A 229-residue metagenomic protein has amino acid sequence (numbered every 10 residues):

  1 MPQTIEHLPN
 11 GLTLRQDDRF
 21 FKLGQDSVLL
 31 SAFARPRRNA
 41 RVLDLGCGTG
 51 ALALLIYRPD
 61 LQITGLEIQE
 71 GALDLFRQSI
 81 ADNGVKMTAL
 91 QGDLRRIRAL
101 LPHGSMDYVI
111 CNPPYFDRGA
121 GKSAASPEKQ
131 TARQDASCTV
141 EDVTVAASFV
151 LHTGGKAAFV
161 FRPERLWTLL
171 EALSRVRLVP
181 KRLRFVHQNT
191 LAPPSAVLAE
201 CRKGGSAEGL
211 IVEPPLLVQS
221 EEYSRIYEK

Functional and structural regions predicted by a protein language model:
Q3-R41, C47-Y57, I211-V212: SAM-dependent Rossmann-like transferase core, predominantly class I methyltransferases with a strong bias toward
R15, T64, T88-L90, K181-R184: General small-molecule cofactor/ligand-binding pocket signal
R19, S137-P194: Conserved Class I SAM-dependent methyltransferase catalytic core
S31, A125-E128, R175-V176: Glycine-rich, phosphate-binding/catalytic loops in enzymes
A32-K122, V145: Conserved SAM/SAH cofactor-binding pocket of Class I
P113-D142: Mobile active-site "lid"/loop adjacent to the S-adenosyl-L-methionine
L191-K229: SAM/dcSAM-binding transferase cores
